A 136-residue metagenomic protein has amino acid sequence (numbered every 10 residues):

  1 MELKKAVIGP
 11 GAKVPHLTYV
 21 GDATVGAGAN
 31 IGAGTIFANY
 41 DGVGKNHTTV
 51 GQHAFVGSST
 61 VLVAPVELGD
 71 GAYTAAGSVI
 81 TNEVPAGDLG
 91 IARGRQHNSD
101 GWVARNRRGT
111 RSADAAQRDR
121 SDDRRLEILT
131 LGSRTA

Functional and structural regions predicted by a protein language model:
M1-G132: Glycine-rich hexapeptide-repeat left-handed beta-helix
